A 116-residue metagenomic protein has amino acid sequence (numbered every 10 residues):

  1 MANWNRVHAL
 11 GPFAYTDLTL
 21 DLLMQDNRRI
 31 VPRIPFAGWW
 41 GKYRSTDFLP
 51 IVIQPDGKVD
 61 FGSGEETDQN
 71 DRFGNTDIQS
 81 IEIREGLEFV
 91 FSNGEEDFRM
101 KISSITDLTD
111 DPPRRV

Functional and structural regions predicted by a protein language model:
M1-R33: N-terminal intrinsically disordered, low-complexity, charge/repeat-rich segments that act as generic
N3, G38-W39, R99: Residues in intrinsically disordered, low-complexity segments of regulatory proteins
V7, I51, V59-F61, F89 (+1 more regions): Hydrophobic beta-strand residues in large extracellular and virion-surface proteins
T16-M24, F48-I53, M100: Broad, structure-driven detector of short, well-ordered beta-strand segments within folded domains
I30-F36, K42, P112-V116: Low-complexity, polar-biased intrinsically disordered regions enriched in Pro/Ser/Thr/Gly
P35-E85: Short, conserved turn/kink motifs that form compact alpha/beta structural patches or helix kinks used as
G64-R115: Short, compact, well-ordered microdomains
